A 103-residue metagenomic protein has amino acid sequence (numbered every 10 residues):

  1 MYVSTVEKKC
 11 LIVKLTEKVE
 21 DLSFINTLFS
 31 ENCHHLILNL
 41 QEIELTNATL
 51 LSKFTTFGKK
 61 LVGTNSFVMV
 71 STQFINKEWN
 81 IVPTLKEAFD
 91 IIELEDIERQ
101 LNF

Functional and structural regions predicted by a protein language model:
Y2-V6, I12-F103: Amphipathic, Lys/Arg-enriched alpha-helical "gate/interface" segment within cytosolic domains that mediates
